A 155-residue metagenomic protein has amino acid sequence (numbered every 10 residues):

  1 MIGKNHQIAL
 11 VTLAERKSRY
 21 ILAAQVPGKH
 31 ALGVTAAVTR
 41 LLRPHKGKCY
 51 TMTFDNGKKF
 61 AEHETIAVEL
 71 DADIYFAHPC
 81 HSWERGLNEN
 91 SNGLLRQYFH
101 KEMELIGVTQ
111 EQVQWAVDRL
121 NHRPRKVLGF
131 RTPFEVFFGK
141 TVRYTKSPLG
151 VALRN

Functional and structural regions predicted by a protein language model:
M1-I21: An active-site-proximal beta-strand-loop segment
I2-H6, A23-K46: Active-site beta-loop-alpha junctions of metal-dependent nucleic acid enzymes, especially the RNase H-like/DDE
L13-R16, T39-L41, V68-E69: Short, solvent-exposed amphipathic alpha-helical segments in soluble enzyme and RNA/protein-processing domains
R19-A24, F76, K101: Short small-residue beta-strand/loop micro-motif enriched in glycine and branched aliphatics
A23, Y50-F54: Short catalytic-loop micro-motif centered on adjacent basic/acidic residues
G47-K48, A72: Loop/turn elements at helix/coil->beta-strand transitions in domains of secreted/extracellular proteins
F54-N56, A61-E64, E69, F76-F99 (+1 more regions): RNase H-like two-metal-ion nuclease catalytic core shared by retroviral integrases and related mobile-element nucleases
K101-N155: C-terminal domain-tail junction helix/linker
